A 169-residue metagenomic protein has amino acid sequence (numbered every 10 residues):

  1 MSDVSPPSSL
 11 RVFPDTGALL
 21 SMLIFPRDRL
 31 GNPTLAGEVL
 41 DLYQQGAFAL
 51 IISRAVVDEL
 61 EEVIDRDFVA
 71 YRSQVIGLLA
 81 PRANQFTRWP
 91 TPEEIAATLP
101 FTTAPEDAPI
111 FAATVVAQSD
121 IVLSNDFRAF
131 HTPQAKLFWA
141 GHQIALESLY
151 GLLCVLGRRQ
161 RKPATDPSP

Functional and structural regions predicted by a protein language model:
M1-L50: Short, well-structured N-terminal submotif of metal-dependent ribonuclease cores
M1-P7, R72-S73, L78, F111 (+1 more regions): Short amphipathic alpha-helices and their capping/turn segments at secondary-structure boundaries
T16, R54, N125-F127: Short secondary-structure boundary segments
L19-L20, V57-E59, A129-H131: Short, active-site-adjacent cap segments at secondary-structure transitions
M22-L23, V63, P133: Residues that scaffold the ATP/ADP-binding catalytic core of kinase and kinase-like folds
V39-A97: PIN-domain endoribonuclease scaffold, especially VapC-family toxins
N84-L123, F127, H131: Active-site neighborhoods of divalent-metal-dependent phosphate/nucleic-acid chemistry enzymes
I121, F127-P169: Acidic, PIN/NYN-like endoribonuclease modules and their adjacent C-terminal/linker elements
